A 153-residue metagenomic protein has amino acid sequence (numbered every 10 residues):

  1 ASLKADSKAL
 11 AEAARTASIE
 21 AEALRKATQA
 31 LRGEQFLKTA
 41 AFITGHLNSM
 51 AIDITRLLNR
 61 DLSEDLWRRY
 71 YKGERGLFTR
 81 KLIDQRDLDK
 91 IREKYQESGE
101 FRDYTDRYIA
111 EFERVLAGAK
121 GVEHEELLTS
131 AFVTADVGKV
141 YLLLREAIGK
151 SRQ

Functional and structural regions predicted by a protein language model:
A1-Q153: Extended amphipathic alpha-helical coiled-coil
